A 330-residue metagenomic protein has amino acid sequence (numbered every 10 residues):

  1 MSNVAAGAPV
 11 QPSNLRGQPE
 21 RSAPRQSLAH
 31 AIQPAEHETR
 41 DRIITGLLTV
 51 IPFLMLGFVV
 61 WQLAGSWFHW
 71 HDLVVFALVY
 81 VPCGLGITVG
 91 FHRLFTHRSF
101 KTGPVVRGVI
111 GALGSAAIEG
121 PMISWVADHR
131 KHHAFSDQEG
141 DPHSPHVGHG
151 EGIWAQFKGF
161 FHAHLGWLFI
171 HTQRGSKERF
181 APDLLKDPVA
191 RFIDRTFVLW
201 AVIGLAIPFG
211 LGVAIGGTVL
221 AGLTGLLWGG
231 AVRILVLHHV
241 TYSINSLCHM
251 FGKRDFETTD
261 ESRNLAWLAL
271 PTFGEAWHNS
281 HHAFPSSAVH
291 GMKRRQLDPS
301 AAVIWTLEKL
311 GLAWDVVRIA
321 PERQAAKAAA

Functional and structural regions predicted by a protein language model:
M1-Y242, S287-A330: Non-catalytic, topology-defining segments of multipass membrane proteins
D41, T88, T96, S246-C248 (+2 more regions): Generic hydrophobic/packing signal
R93, S246, M250, H282: Catalytic glutamate of the conserved HExxH
A181-V189, F251-W277, A283-F284: Active-site-proximal inter-transmembrane loops
L237-D255: C-terminal accessory segments of proteins
